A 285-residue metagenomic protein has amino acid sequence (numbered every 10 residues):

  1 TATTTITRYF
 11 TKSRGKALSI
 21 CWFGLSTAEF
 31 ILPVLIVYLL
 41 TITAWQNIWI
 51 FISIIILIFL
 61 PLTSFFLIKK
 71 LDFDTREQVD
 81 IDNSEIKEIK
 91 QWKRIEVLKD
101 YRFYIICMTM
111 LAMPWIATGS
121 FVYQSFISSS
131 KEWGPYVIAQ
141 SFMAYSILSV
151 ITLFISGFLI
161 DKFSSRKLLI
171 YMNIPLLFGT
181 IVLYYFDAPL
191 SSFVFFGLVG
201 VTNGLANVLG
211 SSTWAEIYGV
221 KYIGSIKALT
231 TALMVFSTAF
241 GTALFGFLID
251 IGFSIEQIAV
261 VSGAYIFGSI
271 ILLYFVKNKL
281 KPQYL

Functional and structural regions predicted by a protein language model:
T1-F10, L205-Y218: Intracellular juxtamembrane helix-capping segments at the cytosolic ends of symmetry-related transmembrane helices
L25-D72: Helix-loop-helix hairpin linking two adjacent transmembrane segments in secondary transporters
E29, I217-G252: A late C-terminal transmembrane helix in Major Facilitator Superfamily
Y38-I54, F247-Y265: A membrane-interface helix-boundary motif in multi-pass transporters
I68-Q91, Y284-L285: Flexible cytoplasmic inter-helical loops of multi-pass small-molecule transporters
I95-L153: Extracytoplasmic gate region of multi-pass secondary transporters
T152-S164, I249-D250: Helix-to-loop junctions at the C-terminal end of transmembrane segments in multipass secondary transporters
K167-I181: Structural signature of the two symmetry-related core transmembrane helices
